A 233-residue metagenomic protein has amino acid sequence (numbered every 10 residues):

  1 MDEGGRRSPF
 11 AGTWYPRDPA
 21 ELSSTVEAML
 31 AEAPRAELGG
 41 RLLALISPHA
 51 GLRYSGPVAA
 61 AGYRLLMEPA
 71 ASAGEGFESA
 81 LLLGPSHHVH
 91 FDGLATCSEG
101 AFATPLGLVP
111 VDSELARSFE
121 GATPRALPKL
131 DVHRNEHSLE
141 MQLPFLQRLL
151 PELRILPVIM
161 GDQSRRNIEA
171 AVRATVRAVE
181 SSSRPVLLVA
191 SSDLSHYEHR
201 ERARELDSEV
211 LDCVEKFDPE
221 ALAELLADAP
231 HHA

Functional and structural regions predicted by a protein language model:
D2-A233: Active-site histidine-anchored catalytic micro-motif
